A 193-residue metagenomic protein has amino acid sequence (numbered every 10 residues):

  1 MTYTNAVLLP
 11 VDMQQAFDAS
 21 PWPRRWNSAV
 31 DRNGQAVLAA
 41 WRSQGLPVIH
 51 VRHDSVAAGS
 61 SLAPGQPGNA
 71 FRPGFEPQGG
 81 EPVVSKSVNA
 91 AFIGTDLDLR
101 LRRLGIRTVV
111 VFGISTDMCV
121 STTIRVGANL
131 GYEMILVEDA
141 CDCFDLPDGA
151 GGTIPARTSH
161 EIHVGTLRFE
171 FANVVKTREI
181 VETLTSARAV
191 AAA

Functional and structural regions predicted by a protein language model:
M1-V7, Q35-A39, S43-Q44, S61-A193: Active-site-adjacent betaalpha module
V7-M13: N-terminal nucleotide-binding beta1-loop-alpha1 segment
M13, H53-S55, D139: Active-site loop/turn elements of alpha/beta-hydrolase fold enzymes, especially the short glycine-/histidine-rich
A16-S20: Short acidic, Gly/Ser-rich segments with clustered Asp/Glu that frequently serve as metal-coordination loops in enzyme
P21-S28, G59-L62, G151-T153: Short glycine-enriched, charge-decorated loop/helix-capping segments at active-site entrances that position
R25-A39: Short catalytic helix/loop segments, enriched in acidic residues and glycine and frequently bearing histidine
W41-V56: Von Willebrand factor
